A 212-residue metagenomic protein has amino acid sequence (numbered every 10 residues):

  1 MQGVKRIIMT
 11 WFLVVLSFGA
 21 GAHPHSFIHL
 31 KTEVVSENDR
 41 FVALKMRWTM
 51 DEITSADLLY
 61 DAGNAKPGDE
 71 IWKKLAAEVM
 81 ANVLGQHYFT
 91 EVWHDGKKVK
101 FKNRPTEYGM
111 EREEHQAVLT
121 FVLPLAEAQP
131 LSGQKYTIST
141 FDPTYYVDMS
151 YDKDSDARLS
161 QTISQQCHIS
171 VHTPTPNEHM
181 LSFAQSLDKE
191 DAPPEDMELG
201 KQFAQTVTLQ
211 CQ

Functional and structural regions predicted by a protein language model:
M1-M9: Bacterial N-terminal signal peptides that target proteins for export
S17-G19: N-terminal signal peptide c-region/cleavage motif recognized by signal peptidases
H23-A56: Early extracytoplasmic/domain-onset interaction patches
H25-F27, V83-G85, Q202: Short solvent-exposed loop/turn micro-motifs enriched in small/polar/acidic residues
I53-L131: Structured domain cores in non-transmembrane regions
D95-Q212: Mature, soluble, non-transmembrane domains
